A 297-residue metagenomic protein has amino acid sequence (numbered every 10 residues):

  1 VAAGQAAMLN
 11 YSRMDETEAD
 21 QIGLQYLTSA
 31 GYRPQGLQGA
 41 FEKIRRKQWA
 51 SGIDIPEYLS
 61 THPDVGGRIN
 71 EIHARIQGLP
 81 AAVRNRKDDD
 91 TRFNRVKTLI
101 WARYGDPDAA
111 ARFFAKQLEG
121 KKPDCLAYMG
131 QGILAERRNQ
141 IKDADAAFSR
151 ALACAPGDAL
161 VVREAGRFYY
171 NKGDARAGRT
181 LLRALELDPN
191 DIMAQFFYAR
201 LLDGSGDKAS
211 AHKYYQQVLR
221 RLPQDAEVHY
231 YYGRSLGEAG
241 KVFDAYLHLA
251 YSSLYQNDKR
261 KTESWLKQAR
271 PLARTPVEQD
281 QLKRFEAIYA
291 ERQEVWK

Functional and structural regions predicted by a protein language model:
Q5-R183, N190, D207, D258 (+3 more regions): Extracytoplasmic and endomembrane cell-envelope/extracellular-matrix remodeling and assembly machinery
I22, F113, A147, T180-L181 (+4 more regions): Alpha-helical solenoid repeat scaffolds, predominantly canonical TPR units
T98, S149, A159-F243: Alpha-helical adaptor scaffolds
Q117, R150-A151, R183-A184, Q217-V218 (+2 more regions): Canonical positions in the second alpha-helix
G120, C154, L187-D188, R221 (+3 more regions): Structural marker of alpha-solenoid helical repeat scaffolds
G130, E164-A165, F197-Y198, Y231-Y232 (+3 more regions): Canonical tetratricopeptide repeat
E238, L247-L249, L254-K297: Terminal, low-structured helical/coil segments at or just beyond the last alpha-helical repeat
